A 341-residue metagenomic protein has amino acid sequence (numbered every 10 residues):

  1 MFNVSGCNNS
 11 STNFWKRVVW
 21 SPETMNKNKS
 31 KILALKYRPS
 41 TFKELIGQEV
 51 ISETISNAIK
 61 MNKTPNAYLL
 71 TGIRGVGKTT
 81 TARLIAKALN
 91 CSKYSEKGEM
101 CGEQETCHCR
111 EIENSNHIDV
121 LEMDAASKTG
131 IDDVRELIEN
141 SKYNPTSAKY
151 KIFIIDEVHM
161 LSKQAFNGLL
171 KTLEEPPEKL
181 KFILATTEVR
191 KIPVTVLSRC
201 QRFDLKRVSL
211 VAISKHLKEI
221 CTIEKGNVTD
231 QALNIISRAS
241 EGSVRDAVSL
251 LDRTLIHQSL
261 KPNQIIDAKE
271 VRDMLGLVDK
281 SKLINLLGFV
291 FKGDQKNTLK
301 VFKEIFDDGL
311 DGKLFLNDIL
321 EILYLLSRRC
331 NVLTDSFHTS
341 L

Functional and structural regions predicted by a protein language model:
F2-R202, V211-A212, I220: P-loop/Walker A NTP-binding region and its immediately flanking N-terminal helices in P-loop NTPase folds
H108, I112, N116, D133 (+3 more regions): Extended, largely alpha-helical regulatory/partner-binding modules appended to the mid-to-C-terminal parts
